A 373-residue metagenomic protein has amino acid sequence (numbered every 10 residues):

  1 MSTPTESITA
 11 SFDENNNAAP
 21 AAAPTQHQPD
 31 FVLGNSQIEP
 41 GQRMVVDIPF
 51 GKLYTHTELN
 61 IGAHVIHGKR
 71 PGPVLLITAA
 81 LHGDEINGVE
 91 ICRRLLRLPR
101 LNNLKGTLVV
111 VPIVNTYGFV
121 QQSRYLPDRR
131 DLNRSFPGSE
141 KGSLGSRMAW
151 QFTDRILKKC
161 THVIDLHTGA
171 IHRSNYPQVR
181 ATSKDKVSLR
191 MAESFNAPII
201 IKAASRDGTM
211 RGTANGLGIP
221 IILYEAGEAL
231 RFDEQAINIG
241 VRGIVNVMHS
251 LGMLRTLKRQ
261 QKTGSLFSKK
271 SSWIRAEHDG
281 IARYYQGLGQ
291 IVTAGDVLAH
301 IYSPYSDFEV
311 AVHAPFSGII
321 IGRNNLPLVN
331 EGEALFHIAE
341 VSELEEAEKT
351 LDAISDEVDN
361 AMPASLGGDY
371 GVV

Functional and structural regions predicted by a protein language model:
S2-V373: Structured catalytic-domain cores with a bias toward divalent-metal coordination
